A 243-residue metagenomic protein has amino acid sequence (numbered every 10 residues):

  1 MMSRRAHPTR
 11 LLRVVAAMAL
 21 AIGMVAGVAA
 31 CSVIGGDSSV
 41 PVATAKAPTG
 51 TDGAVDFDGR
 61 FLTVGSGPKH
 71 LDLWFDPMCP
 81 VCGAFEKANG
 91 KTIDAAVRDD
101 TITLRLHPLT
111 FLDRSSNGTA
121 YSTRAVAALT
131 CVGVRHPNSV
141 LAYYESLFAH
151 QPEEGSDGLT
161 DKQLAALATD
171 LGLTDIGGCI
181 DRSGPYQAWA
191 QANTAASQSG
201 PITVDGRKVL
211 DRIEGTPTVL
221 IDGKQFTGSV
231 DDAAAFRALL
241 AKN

Functional and structural regions predicted by a protein language model:
M2-H7, I34-A43, D170-N243: C-terminal cap of thioredoxin/glutaredoxin-like
M2-N117, S197, D205-G206, L239-N243: Extracytoplasmic thiol/disulfide redox context detector
A54, L164-A166: Polar alpha-helical coiled-coil and adjacent low-complexity
K69, V126, P217: Residue-level detector of short, conserved catalytic/binding motifs and their immediate flanks
W74-D76, H107-T110, L147-F148, D222-K224 (+1 more regions): Active-site-proximal beta-strand/loop segments in catalytic clefts of secreted hydrolases
C79, T130, F148-P152, L173-D181: A broad detector of the eukaryotic-type serine/threonine protein kinase catalytic domain
G83-Q163: Structural alpha/beta surface segment adjacent to cysteine/selenocysteine redox centers across thiol/disulfide enzymes
